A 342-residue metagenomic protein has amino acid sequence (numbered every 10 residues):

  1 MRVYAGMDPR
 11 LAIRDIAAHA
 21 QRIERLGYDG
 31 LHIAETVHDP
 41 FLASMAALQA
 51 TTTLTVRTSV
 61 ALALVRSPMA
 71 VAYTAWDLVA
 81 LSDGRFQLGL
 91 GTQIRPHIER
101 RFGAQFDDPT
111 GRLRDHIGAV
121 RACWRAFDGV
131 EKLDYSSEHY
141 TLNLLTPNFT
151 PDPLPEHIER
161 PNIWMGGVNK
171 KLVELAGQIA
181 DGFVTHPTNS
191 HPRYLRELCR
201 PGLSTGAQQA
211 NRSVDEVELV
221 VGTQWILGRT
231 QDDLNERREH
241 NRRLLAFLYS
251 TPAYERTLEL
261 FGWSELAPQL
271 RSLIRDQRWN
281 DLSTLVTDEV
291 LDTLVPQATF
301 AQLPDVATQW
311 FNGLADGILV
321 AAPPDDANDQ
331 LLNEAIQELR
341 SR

Functional and structural regions predicted by a protein language model:
M1-R342: Active-site-adjacent structural elements that line small-molecule/cofactor binding pockets in enzymes
